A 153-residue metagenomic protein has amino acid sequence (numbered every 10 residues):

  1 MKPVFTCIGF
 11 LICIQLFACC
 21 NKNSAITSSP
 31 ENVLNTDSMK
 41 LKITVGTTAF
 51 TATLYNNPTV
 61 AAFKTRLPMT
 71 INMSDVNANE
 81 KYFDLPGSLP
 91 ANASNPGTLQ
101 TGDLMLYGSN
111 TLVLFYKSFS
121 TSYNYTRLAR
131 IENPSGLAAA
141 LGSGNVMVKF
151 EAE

Functional and structural regions predicted by a protein language model:
M1-F5, N21-K22: Positively charged n-region of N-terminal signal peptides that target proteins for export
I8-L16: Bacterial N-terminal signal peptides
Q15-T36: Bacterial Sec-dependent N-terminal signal peptides
M39-Y82: N-terminal secretory signal peptides
N77-T98: Compact, glycine-rich, soluble single-domain proteins
F115-I131: Short, compositionally biased
A129-E153: Well-ordered alpha/beta subsegment
